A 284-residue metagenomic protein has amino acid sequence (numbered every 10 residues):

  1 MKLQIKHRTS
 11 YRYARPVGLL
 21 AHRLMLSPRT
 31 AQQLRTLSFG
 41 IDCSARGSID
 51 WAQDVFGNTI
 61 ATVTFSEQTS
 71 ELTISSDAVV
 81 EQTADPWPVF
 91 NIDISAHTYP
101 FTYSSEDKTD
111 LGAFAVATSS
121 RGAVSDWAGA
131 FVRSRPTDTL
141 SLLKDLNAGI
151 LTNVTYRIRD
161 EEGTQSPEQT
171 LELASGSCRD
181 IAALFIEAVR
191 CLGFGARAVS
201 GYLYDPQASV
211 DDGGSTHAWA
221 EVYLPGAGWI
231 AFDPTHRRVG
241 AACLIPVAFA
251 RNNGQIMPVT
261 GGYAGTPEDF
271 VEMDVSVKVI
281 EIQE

Functional and structural regions predicted by a protein language model:
M1, H7, L20-H22, F39 (+6 more regions): Structural beta-strand/beta-sheet cores of well-ordered domains, especially the beta-sheet scaffolds that support
M1-F101: Intrinsically disordered, low-complexity N-terminal segments that are enriched in acidic
Y11, R15, L24, F39 (+17 more regions): Flexible, active-site-adjacent loop/turn segments at secondary-structure boundaries
L19-A21, L26-P28, C43-A45, N58 (+9 more regions): Generic structural "secondary-structure junction" signal
L26-T36, L151-V154, L173-R179, I186-V189: Short low-complexity stretches enriched in small and charged residues
R46-Q53, T64-E67, E81-A84, F114-A123 (+4 more regions): Noncatalytic linker/hinge segments flanking ATPase motor cores
S95-G176, L184, R251-N253, G265-Q283: Secondary-structure boundary elements
S134, A148, D180-P267: Hydrophobic/aromatic-rich core segments of domains that either
